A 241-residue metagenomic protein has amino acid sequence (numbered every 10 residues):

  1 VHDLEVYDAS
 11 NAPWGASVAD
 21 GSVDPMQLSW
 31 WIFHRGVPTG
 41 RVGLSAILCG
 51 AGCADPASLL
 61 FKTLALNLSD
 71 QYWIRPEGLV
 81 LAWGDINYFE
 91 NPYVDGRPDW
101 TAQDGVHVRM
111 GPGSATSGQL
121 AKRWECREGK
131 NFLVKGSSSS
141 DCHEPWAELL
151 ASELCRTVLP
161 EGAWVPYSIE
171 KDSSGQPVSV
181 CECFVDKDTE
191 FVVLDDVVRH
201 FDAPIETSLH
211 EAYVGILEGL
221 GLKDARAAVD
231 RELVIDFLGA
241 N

Functional and structural regions predicted by a protein language model:
V1-A240: Phosphate/dinucleotide-binding and metal-coordinating scaffold of catalytic cores in nucleotide-dependent enzymes
